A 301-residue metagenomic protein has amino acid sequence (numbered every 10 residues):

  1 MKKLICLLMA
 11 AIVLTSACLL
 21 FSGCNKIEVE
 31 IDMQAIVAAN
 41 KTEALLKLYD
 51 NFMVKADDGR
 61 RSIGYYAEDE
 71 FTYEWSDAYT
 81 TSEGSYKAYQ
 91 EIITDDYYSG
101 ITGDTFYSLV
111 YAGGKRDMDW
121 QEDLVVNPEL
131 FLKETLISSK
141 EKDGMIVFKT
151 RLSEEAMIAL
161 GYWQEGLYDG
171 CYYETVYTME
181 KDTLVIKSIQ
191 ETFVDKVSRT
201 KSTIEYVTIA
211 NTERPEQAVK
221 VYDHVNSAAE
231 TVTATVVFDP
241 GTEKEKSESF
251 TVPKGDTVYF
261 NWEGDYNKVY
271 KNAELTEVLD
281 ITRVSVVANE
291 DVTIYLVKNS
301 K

Functional and structural regions predicted by a protein language model:
M1-L8: Positively charged n-region of N-terminal signal peptides that target proteins for export
K2, L19-F71, E216-A229: N-terminal leader/targeting segments and the immediate start of mature chains
I12-V13, L19: Hydrophobic core
K26-I27, T183-V185, Q190-T231: Non-transmembrane domains of secretory- and envelope-associated proteins
G64-F131: An acidic-aromatic
L124-F193: Extended beta-strand-rich segments in extracellular/periplasmic secretory proteins, especially within noncatalytic
N226-T231, V236, I281-K301: Conserved "repeat-terminator" motif of extracellular CCP/Sushi domains
D256-I281: Surface-exposed interfaces of beta-sheet-rich extracellular modules
